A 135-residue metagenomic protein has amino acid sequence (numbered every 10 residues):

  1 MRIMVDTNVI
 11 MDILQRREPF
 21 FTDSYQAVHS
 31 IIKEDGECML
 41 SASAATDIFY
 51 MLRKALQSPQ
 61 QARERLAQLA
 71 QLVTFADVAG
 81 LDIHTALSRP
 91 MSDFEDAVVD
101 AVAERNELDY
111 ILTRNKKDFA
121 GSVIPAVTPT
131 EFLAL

Functional and structural regions predicted by a protein language model:
M1-L40, A55-Q61, G121, T130 (+1 more regions): Short, well-structured N-terminal submotif of metal-dependent ribonuclease cores
R2, L72, A101-L135: Acidic, PIN/NYN-like endoribonuclease modules and their adjacent C-terminal/linker elements
V5, E95, R114: Single, functionally critical "micro-switch" positions that shape active/binding sites and transmembrane helices
I10, T46-F49, D118-A120: Short, active-site-adjacent cap segments at secondary-structure transitions
D12, S41-A42, A86, I111 (+2 more regions): Alpha-helical protein-protein interaction elements
R16-R17, M51, R89, S122-P125: Residue-level signal for well-ordered alpha-helical positions
E18, A45, K116: Short, glycine/serine-rich, charged loops/turns that create anion-binding and catalytic segments at active sites
Y25-M39, S43-D93, A97, A101: PIN-domain endoribonuclease scaffold, especially VapC-family toxins
